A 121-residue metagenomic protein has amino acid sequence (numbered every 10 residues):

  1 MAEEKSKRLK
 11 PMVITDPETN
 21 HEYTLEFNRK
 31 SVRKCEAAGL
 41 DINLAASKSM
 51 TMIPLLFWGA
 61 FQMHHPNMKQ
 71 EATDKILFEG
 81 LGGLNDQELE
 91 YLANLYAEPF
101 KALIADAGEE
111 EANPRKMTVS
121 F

Functional and structural regions predicted by a protein language model:
M1-P17, K30-S47, N67-F121: Charged interaction scaffolds used for protein-protein
N20-T24: Short, mixed charged/polar active-site loops that provide acid/base catalysis or chelate metal/phosphate cofactors
E26-N28: Helix N-cap / beta->alpha transition motif
M52-M63, N94: Short, hydrophobic/amphipathic alpha-helical patches that form generic packing surfaces within helical domains
